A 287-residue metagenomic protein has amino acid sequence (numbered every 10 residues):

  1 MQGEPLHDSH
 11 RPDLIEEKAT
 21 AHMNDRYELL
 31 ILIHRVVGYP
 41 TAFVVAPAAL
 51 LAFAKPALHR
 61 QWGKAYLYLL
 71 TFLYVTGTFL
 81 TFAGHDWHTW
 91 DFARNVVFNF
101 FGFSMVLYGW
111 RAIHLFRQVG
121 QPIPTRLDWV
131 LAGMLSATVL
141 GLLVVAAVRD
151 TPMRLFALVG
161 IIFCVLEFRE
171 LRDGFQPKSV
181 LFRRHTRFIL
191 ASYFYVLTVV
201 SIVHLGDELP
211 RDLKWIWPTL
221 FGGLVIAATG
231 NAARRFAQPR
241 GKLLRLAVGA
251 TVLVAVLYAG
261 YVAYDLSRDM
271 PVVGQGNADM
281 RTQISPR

Functional and structural regions predicted by a protein language model:
E4-H22: Short, Lys/Arg-enriched N-terminal segments with co-localized hydrophobic residues within the first ~10-30 amino acids
E17-R287: Alpha-helical membrane insertion/targeting regions
